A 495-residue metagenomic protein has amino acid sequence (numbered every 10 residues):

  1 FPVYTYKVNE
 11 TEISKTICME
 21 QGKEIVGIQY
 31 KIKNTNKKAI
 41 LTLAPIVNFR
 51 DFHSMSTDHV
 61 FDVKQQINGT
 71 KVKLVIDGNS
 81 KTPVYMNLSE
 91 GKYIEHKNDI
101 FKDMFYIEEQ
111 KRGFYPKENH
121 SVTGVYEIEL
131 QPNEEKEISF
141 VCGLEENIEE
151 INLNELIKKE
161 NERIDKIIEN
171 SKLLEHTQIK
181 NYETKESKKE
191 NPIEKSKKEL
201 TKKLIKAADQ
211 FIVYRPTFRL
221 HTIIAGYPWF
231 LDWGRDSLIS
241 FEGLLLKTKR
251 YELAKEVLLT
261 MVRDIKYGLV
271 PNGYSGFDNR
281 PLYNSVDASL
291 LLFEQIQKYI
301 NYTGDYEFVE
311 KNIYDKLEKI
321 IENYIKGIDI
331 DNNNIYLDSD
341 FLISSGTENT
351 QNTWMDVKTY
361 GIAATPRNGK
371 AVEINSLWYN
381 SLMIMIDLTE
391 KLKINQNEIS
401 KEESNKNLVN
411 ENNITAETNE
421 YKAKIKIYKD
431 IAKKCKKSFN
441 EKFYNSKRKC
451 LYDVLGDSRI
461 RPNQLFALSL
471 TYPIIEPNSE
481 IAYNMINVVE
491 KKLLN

Functional and structural regions predicted by a protein language model:
F1-N495: Acidic, mature catalytic/reactive cores of soluble proteins
